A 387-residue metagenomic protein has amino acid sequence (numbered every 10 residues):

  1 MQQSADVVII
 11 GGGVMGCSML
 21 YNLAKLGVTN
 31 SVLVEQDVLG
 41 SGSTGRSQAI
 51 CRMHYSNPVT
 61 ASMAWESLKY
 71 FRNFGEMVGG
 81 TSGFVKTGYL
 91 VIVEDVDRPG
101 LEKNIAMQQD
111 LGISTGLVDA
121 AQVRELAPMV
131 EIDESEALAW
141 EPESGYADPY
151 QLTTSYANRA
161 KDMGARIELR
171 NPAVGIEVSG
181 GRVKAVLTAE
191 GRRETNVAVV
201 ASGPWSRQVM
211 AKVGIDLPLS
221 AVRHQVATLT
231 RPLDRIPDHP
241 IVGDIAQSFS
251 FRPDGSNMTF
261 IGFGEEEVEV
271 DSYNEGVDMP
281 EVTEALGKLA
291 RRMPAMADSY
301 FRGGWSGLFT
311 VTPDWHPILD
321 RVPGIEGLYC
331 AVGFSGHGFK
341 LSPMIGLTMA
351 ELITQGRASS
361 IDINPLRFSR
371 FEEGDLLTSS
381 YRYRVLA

Functional and structural regions predicted by a protein language model:
Q2-M15, V32: Beta1/beta-strand and adjacent pyrophosphate-binding region of the FAD-binding site in flavoprotein oxidoreductases
Y21-K25, C51, G80-G88, R182 (+3 more regions): Active-site substrate-recognition segment that forms the wall of the catalytic cavity or substrate channel
A24-T44: Glycine-rich FAD pyrophosphate-binding loop
Q48-L126, S248-F249, K288-L289: Dinucleotide-binding Rossmann-like beta1-alpha1 core, especially the glycine-rich loop that anchors the ADP
S62, V91-G100, W140-N158, N274-T283: Short beta-strand to alpha-helix junction loop
W140-N196: Helical element adjacent to the flavin cofactor pocket in flavoenzyme catalytic cores
P149, G287-A387: C-terminal catalytic lobe of FAD-dependent flavoproteins
